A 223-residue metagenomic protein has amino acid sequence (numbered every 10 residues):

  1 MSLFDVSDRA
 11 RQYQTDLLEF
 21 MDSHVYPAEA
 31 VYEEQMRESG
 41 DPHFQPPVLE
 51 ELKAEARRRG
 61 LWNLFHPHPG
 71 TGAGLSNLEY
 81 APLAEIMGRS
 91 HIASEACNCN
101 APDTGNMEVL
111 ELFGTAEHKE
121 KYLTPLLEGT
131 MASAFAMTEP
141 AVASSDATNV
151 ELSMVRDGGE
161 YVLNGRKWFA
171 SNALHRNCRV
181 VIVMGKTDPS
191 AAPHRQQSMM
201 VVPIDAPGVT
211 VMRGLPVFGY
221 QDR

Functional and structural regions predicted by a protein language model:
M1-N98, E117-P125, A132: Amphipathic, small/basic residue-rich leader segments at the start of a protein or domain
L75-N77, S145-T148, A173-C178, A192-Q196 (+1 more regions): Short glycine/proline-enriched turns and hinge-like loops at secondary-structure junctions
C97-E117, D146: N-terminal glycine-rich flavin-associated loop
Y122, W168, M212-L215: Short beta-alpha junctions and helix-cap segments that line functional grooves
G129-T138: A short, Trp-centered hydrophobic/proline-enriched beta-strand micro-motif
N149, D205-R223: Flexible, small-/acidic-enriched active-site or ligand-binding loops
L152-V155: A structural signal for short hydrophobic beta-strand segments in well-ordered beta-sheet cores
G159-E160, N164-T210: A short core secondary-structure module
